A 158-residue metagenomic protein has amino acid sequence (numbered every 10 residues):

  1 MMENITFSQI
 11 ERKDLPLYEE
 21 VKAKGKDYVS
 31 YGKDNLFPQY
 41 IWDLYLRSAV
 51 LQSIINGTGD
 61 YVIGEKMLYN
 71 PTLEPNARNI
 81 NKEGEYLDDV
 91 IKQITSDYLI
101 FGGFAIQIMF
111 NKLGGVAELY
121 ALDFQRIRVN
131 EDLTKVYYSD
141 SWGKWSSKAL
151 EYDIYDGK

Functional and structural regions predicted by a protein language model:
M1-K158: Structured, contiguous alpha/beta core segments that scaffold functional sites
